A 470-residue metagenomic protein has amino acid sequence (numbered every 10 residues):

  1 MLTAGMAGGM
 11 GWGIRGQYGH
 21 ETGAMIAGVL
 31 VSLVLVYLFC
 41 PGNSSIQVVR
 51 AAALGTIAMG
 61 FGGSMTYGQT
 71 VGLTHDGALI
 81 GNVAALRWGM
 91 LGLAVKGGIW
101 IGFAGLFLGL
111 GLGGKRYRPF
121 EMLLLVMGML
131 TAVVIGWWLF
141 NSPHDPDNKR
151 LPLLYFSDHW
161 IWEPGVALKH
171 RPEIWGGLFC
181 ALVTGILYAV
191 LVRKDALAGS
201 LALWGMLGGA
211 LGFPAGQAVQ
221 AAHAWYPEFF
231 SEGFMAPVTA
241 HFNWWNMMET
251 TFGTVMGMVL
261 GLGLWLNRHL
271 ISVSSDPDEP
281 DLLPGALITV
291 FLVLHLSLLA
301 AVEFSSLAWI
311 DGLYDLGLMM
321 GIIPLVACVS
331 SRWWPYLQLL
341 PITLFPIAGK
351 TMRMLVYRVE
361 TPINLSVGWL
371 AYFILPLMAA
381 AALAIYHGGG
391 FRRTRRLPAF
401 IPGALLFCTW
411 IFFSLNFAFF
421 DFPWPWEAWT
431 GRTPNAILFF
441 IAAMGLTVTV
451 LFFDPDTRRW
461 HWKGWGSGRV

Functional and structural regions predicted by a protein language model:
M1-Q69, K96-Y117, T447-D454: N-terminal signal-anchor module of multipass membrane proteins
M1-T3, I46-A58, G114-I135, V166-P172 (+5 more regions): Cytoplasm-facing juxtamembrane segments at the starts of transmembrane helices in multi-pass membrane proteins
M10-I26, S44-V49, T70-V95, R116-M122 (+9 more regions): Membrane-helix interface and helix-disruption motif detector
I26-Y37, A94-G111, I174-Y188, T250-H269 (+3 more regions): Hydrophobic cores of alpha-helical transmembrane segments in multi-pass inner/ER membrane proteins, independent
L54-T66, G92-G105, L123-H144, P172-T184 (+7 more regions): Alpha-helical transmembrane segments of multi-pass integral membrane proteins
R87, I101-F120, H295, V326-C328 (+1 more regions): Helix-loop-helix junctions within the multi-pass membrane cores of secondary transporters/permeases
S200, W204-L313: Long, internal scaffold/assembly segments composed of regular secondary structure
A210-H223, W245-S272, L299, S331-R332 (+3 more regions): C-terminal transmembrane-bundle signature of multipass membrane proteins, characterized by strong activation on
